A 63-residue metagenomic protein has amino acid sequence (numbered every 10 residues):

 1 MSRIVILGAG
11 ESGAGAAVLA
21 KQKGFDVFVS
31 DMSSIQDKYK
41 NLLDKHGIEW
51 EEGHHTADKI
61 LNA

Functional and structural regions predicted by a protein language model:
M1-A63: N-terminal leader/targeting and accessory segments in enzymes
